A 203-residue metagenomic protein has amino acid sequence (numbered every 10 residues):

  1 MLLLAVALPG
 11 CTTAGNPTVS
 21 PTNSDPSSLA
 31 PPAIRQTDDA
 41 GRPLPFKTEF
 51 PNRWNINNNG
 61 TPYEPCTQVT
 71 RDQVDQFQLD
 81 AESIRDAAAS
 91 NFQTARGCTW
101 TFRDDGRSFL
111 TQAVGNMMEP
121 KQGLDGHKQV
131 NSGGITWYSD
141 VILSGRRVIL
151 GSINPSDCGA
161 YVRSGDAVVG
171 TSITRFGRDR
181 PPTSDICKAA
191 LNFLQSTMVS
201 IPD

Functional and structural regions predicted by a protein language model:
M1-L2: N-terminal export and membrane-targeting signals
A7-G10: C-terminal motif of bacterial Sec signal peptides marking the signal peptidase cleavage site
T12-G15: Bacterial signal peptide processing site
P17-D203: A small/polar (G/S/T-enriched), proline-flanked helix-loop surface module common in exported/cell-envelope proteins
